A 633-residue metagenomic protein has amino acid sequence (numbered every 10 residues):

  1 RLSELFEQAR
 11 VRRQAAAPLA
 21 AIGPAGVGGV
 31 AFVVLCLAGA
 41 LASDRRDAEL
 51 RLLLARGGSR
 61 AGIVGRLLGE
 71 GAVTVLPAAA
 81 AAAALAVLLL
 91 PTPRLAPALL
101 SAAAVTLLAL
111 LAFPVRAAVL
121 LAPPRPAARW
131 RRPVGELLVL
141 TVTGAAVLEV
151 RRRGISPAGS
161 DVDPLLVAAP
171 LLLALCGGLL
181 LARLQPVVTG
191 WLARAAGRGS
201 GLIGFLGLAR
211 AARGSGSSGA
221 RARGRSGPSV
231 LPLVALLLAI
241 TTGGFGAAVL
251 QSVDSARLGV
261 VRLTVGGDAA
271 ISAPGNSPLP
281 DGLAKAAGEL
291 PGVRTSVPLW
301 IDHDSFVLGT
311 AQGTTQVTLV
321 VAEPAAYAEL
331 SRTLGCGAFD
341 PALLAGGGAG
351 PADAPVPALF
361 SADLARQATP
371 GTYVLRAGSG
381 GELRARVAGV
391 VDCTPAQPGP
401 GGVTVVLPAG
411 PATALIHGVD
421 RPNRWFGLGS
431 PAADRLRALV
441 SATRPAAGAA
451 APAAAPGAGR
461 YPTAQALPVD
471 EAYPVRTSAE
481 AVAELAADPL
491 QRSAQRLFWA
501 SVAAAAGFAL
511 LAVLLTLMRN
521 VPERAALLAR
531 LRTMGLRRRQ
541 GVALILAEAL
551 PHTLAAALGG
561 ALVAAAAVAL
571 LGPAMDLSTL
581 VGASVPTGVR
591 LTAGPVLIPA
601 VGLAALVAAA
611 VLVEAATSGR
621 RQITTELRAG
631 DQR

Functional and structural regions predicted by a protein language model:
R1-A31, L99, I155-V167, L180 (+5 more regions): Membrane transport/envelope proteins' first extracytoplasmic loop
A20-L37, A78, A104, V139 (+8 more regions): Alpha-helical transmembrane segments of integral membrane proteins
V33-A72, L511-L554: Interfacial "coupling" helices/loops that link adjacent transmembrane helices in transporter permeases
R51-L54, G58-Q185: Hydrophobic alpha-helical segments
G71, A80-L99, V150-L165, A561-G602 (+1 more regions): Short helix-loop junctions at transmembrane helix boundaries
A122-A128, G619-R633: Short cytosolic juxtamembrane segments of multi-pass membrane proteins
I155-L173, G177-G346: Juxtamembrane segments of multi-pass membrane proteins
F339-P411: Hydrophobic secondary-structure segments that place a key small or acidic residue at a functional site
